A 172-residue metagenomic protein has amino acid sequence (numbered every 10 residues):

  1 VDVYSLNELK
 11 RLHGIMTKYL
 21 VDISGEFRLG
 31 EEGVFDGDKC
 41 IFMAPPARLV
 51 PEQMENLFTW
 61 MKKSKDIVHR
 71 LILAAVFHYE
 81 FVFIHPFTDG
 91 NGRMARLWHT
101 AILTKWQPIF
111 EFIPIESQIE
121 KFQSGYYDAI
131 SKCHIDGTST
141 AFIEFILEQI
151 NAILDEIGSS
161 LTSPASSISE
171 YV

Functional and structural regions predicted by a protein language model:
V1-V172: FIC/Doc superfamily catalytic core
